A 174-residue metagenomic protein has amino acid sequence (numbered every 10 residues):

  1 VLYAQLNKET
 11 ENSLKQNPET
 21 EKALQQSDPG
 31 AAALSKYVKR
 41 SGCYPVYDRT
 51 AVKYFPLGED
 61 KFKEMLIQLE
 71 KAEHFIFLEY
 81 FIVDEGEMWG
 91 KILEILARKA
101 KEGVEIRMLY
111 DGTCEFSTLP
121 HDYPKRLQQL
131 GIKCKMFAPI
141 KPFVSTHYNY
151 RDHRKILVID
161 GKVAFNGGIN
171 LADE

Functional and structural regions predicted by a protein language model:
V1-E174: N-terminal localization/anchoring segments of enzymes in phospholipid and broader phosphate metabolism
